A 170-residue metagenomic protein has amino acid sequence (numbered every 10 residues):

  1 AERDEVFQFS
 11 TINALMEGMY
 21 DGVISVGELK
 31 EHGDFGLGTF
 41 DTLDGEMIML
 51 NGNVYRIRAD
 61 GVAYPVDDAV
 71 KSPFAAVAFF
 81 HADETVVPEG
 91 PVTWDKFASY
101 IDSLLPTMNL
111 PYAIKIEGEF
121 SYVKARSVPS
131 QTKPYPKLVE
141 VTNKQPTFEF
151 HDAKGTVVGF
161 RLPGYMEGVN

Functional and structural regions predicted by a protein language model:
F7-A76: N-terminal low-complexity or amphipathic/hydrophobic leaders
I12-G18, I24-V26, F79-V86, K124-P129 (+1 more regions): A generic short-segment signal for beta-strand/edge and adjacent turn/coil regions
G27-K30, T156-P163: Short Pro/Gly-enriched beta-strand edge/turn motifs at strand-loop
Y64-K115: Extracytoplasmic beta-rich ectodomain segments of secreted or membrane-anchored proteins
D95-F160: Long, positively charged binding patches that form subdomain-scale interaction surfaces for polyanionic ligands
V169-N170: C-terminal structured interaction module
